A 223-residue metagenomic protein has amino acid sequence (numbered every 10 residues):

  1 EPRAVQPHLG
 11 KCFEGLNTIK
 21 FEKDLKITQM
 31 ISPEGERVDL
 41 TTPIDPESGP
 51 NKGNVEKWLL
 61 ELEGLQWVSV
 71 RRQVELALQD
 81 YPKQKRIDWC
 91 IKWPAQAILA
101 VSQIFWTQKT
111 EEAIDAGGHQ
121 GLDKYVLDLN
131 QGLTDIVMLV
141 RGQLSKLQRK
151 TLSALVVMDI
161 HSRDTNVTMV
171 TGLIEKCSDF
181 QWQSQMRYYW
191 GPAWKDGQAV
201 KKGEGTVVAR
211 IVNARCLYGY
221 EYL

Functional and structural regions predicted by a protein language model:
Q6, G10-Y222: Extended, charged/polar low-complexity intrinsically disordered regions
